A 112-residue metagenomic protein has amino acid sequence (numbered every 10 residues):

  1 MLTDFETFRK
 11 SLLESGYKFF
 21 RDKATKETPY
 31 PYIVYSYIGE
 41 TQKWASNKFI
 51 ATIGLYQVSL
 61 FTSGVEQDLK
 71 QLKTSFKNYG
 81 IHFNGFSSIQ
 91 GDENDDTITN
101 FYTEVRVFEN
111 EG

Functional and structural regions predicted by a protein language model:
M1-K23, S36-G112: Charged, amphipathic alpha-helical segments and their flanking helix caps
Y30-Y35: A short, hydrophobic beta-strand-centered structural micro-motif
